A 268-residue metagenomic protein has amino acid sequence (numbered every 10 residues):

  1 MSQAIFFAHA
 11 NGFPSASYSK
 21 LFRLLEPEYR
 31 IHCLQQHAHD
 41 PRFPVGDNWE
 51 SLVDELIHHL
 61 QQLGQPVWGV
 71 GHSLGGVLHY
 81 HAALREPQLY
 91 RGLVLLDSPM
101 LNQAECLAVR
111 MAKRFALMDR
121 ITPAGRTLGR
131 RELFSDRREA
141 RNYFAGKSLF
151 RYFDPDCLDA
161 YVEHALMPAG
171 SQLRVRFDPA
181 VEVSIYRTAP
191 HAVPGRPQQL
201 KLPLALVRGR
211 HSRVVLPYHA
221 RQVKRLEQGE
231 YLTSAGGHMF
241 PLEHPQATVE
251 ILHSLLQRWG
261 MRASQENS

Functional and structural regions predicted by a protein language model:
S2-F43, Q65: Conserved HGGG/HGGXW glycine-rich cap/lid loop of the alpha/beta-hydrolase fold
F6-A10, H72, R208: The conserved beta1-alpha1 loop
H32-V70, M100, C106-A112, E250: Active-site loop/oxyanion-hole signature of alpha/beta-hydrolase fold enzymes
P66-A108: Conserved hydrolase catalytic core segment
G92-L133: Flexible "cap/lid" loop of the alpha/beta hydrolase fold
L128-R187: Conserved alpha/beta-hydrolase catalytic His-Asp/Glu region
L166-K224: Conserved serine/cysteine hydrolase catalytic core
G236-V249: Catalytic histidine-centered segment of alpha/beta-hydrolase-like enzymes
